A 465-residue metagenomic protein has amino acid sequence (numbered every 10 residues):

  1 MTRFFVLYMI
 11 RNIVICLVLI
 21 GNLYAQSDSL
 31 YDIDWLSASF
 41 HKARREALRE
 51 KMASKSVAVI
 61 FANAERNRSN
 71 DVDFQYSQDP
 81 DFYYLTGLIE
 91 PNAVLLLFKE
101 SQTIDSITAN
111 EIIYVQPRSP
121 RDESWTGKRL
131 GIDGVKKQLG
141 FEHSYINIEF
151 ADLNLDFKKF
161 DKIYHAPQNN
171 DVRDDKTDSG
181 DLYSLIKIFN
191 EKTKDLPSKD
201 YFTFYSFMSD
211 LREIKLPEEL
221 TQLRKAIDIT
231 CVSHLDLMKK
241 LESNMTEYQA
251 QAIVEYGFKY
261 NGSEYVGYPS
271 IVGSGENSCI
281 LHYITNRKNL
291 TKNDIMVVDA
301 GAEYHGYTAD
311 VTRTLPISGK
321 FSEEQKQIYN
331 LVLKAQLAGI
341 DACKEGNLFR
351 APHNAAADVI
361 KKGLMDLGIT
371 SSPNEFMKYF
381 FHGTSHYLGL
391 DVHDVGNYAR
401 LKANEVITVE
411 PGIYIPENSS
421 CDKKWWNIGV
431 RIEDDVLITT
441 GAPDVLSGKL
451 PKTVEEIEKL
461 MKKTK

Functional and structural regions predicted by a protein language model:
F5-G21: Sec-dependent N-terminal signal peptides
Q26-K465: Active-site neighborhoods and metal-handling regions in enzymes and metal-associated proteins
